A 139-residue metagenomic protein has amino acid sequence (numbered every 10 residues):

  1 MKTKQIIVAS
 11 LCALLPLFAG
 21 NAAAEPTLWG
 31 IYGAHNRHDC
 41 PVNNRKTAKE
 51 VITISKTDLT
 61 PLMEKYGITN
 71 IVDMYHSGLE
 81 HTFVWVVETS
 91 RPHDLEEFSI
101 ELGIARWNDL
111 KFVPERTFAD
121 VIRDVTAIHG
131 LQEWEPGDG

Functional and structural regions predicted by a protein language model:
M1-V8: Bacterial N-terminal signal peptides that target proteins for export
A9-L17: Bacterial N-terminal signal peptides
P16, G20-H81, S90-D94, A119-G139: Short S/T/G/P-rich N-terminal loop/turn motif that feeds into the first structured element of a domain
H76, G103-I104: Short polar/acidic secondary-structure junctions
V86-E88: Short hydrophobic/aromatic beta-strand micro-patches that form the beta-sheet surface supporting nucleotide- or nucleic
L95-G103: Short amphipathic alpha-helices in soluble, non-transmembrane regions that often serve as interface/regulatory elements
A105-A119: Conserved short beta-strand edge segments in small beta-sheet-based binding/regulatory domains
